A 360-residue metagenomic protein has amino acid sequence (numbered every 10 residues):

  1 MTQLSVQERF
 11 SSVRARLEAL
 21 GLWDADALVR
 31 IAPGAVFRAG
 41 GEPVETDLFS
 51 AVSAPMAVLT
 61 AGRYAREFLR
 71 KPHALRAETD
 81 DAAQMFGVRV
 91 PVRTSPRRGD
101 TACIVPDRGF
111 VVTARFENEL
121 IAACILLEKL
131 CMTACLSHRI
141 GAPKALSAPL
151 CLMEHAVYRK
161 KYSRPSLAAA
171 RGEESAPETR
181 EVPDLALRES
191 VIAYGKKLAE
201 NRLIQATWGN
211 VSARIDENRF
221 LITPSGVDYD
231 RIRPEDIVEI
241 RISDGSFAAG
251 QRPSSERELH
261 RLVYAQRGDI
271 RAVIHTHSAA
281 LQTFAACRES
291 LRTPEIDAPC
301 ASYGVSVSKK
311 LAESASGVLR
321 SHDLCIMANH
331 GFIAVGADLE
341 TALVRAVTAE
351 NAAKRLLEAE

Functional and structural regions predicted by a protein language model:
M1-E360: Glycine-rich flexible loops
